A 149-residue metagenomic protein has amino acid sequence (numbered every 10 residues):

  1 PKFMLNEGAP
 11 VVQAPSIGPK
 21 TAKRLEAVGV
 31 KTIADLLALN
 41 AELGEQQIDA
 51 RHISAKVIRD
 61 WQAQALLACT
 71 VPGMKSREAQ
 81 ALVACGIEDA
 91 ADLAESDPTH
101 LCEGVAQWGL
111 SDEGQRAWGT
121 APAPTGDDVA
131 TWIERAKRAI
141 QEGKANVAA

Functional and structural regions predicted by a protein language model:
P1-A149: C-terminal extensions
